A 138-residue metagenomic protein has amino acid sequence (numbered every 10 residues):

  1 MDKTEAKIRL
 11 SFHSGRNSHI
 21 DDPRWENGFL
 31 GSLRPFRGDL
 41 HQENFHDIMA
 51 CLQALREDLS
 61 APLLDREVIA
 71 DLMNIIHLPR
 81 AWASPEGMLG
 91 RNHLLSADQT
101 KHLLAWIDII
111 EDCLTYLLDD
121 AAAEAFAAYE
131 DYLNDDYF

Functional and structural regions predicted by a protein language model:
M1-C51, E57-G90: N-terminal low-complexity, intrinsically disordered segments
C51-L52, I110: Short low-polarity hydrophobic stretches
M73-F138: Amphipathic alpha-helical binding modules
